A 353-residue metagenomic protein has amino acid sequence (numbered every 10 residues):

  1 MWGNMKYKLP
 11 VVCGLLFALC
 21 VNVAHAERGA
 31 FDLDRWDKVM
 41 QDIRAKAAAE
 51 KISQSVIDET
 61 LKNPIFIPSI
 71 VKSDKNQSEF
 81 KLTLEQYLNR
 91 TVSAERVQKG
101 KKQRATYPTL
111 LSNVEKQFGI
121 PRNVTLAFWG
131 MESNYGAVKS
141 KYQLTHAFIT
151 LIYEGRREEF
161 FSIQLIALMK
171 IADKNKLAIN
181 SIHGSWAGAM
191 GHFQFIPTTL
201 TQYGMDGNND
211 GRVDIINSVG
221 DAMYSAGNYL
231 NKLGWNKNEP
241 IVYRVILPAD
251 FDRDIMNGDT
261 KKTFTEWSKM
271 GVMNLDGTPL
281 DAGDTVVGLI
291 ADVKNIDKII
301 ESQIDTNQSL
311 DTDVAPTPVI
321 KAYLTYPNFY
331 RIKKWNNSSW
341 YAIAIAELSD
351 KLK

Functional and structural regions predicted by a protein language model:
W2-V12: Bacterial N-terminal signal peptides that target proteins for export
P10-C20: Bacterial N-terminal signal peptides
V21-A26: Sec/Tat signal peptide C-region and signal peptidase I cleavage site
E27-E115: An acidic, Gly/Ser/Thr/Pro-rich helix-cap/linker signature
D37-V39, K46-A49, V56-N63, S162-H183 (+1 more regions): A contiguous strand-loop segment
Q86-S225, N231: Acidic/His-rich structured neighborhood in mature extracellular/periplasmic domains
I179, H183-D292, I296: Flexible, glycine-rich surface segments
V245-K353: C-terminal soluble interaction/assembly domains
